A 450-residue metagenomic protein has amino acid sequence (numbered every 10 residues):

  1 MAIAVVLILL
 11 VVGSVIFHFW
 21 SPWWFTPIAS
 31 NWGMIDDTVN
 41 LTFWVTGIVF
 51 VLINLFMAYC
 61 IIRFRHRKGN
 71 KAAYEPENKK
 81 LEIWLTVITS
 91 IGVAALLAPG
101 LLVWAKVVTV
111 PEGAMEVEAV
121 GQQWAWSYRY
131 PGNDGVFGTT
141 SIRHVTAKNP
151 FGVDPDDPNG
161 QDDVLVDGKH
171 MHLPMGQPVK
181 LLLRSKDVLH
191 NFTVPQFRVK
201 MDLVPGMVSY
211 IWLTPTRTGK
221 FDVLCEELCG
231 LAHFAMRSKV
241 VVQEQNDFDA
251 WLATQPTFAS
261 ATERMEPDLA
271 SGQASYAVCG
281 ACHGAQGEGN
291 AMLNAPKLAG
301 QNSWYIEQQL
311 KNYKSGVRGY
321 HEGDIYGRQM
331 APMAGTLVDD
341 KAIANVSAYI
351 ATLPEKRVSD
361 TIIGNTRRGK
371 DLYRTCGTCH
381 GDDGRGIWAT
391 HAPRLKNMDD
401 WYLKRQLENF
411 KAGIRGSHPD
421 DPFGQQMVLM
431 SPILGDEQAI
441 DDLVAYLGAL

Functional and structural regions predicted by a protein language model:
M1-F19, I48-L52: Alpha-helical transmembrane segments of integral membrane proteins, especially early/N-terminal helices
M1-I8, V39-F43, E82-V87: Alpha-helical transmembrane segments and their helix-start/interface "positive-inside/aromatic belt" motifs in integral
V15-V39, N54, I61-E266: Non-transmembrane, membrane-proximal soluble domains of secreted or membrane proteins
P215, L224-E227, Q273-G284, N294-Q308: Extended non-catalytic domains of envelope/secretory-pathway proteins
M236, N290-K297, Y313-N345, I350-L353 (+3 more regions): Axial heme c-ligation environment in periplasmic c-type cytochrome domains
T262-N290, N302, K341, V358-R385: Sequence/structural segment immediately N-terminal to covalent heme-attachment motifs in c-type and related
G300-S303, Q309, N397-D399, Q406: Extracellular/lumenal glycan-associated surfaces
